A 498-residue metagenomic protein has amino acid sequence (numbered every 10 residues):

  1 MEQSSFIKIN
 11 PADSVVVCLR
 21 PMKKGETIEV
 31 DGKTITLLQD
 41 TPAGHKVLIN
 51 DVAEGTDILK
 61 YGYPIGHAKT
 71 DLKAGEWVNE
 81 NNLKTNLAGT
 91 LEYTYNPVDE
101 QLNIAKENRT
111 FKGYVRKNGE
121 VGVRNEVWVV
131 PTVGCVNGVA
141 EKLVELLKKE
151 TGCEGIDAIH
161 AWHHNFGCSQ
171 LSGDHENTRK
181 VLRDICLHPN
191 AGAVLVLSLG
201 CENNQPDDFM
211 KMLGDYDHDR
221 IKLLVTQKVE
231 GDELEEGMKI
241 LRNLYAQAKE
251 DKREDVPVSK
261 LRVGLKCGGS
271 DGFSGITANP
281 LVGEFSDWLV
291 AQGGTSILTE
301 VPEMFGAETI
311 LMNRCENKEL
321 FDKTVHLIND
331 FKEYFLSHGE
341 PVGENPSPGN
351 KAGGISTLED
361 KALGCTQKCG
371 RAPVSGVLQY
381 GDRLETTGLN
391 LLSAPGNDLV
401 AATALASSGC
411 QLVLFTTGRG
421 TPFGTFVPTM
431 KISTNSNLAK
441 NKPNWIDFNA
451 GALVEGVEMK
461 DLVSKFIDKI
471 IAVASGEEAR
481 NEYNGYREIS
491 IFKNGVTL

Functional and structural regions predicted by a protein language model:
E2-L412, R419-P422, V427-L498: Metallocofactor- and cofactor-centric catalytic cores in central/energy metabolism, strongly enriched
